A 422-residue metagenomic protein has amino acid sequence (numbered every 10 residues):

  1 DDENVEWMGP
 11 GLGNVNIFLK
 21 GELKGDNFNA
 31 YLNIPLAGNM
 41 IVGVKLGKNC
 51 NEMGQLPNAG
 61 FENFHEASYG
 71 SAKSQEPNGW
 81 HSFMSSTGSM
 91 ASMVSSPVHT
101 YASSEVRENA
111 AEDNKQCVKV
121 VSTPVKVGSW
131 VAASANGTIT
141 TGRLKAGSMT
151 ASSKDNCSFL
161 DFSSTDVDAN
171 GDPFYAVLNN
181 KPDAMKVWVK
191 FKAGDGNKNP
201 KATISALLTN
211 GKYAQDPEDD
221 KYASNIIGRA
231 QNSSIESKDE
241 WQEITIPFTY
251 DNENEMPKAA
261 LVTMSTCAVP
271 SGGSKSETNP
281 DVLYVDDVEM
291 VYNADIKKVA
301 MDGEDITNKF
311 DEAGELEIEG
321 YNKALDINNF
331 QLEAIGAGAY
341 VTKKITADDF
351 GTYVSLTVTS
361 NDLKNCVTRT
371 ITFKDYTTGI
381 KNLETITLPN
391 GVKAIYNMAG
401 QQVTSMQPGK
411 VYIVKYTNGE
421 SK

Functional and structural regions predicted by a protein language model:
N4-E52, G147-S152: Beta-sheet ligand-binding and adhesion/scaffold domains
L19, Q242-I246, L316, V354: Short strand-edge motifs at loop-to-beta-strand transitions and within beta-strands of extracellular beta-rich domains
L23-K24, I345-G351, M406-P408: Surface-exposed, short loops/turns at beta-strand junctions within beta-sandwich domains
L36-M40, N361-T368, G419-S421: Short, exposed coil/turn segments at beta-strand boundaries within extracellular/luminal domains
G38-N39, K45-P182, K201-T209, Q215-T245 (+2 more regions): Aromatic (Trp/Tyr/Phe) and Gly/Pro-enriched flexible surface segments
K181-A193: A short beta-strand element within beta-rich, extracytoplasmic domains of secreted/secretory-pathway proteins
N293-G379: Beta-rich interaction/scaffold domains
T377-K422: C-terminal outer-membrane/trafficking sorting elements
